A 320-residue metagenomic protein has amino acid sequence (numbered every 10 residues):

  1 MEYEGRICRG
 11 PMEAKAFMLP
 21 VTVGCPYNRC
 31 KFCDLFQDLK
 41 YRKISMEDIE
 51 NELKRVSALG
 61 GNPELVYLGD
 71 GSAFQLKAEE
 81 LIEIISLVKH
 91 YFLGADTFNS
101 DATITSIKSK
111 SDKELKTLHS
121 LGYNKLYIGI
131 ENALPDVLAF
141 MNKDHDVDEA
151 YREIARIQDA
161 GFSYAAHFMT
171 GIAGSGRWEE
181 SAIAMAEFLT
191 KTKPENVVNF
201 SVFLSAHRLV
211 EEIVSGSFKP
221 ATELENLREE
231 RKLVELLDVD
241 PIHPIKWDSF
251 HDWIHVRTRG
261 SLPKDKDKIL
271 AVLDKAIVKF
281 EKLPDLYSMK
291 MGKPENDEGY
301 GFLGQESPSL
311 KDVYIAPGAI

Functional and structural regions predicted by a protein language model:
M1-P11, T190-I320: Auxiliary Fe-S-binding modules of radical SAM enzymes
E4-N51: Canonical Radical SAM [4Fe-4S] cluster-binding loop centered on the CxxxCxxC motif and its immediate flanking residues
L35-E52, G60-L76, Y91-S109, Y123-A150 (+3 more regions): Core AdoMet radical
V56, L118, I154-I157, L189: Generic structural signal for hydrophobic
A78-I85, K108-L118: Distinct, well-ordered alpha-helical segments
L81-F98, V147-A166, P220-P241: Alpha-helix-loop-beta-strand connector modules within alpha/beta enzyme cores
T105, G129, A133-V137, I157-S181 (+2 more regions): Conserved strand-turn element in the central/C-terminal portion of the radical SAM core barrel that lines
K113-L115, A173-K191: Catalytic cores of alpha/beta
